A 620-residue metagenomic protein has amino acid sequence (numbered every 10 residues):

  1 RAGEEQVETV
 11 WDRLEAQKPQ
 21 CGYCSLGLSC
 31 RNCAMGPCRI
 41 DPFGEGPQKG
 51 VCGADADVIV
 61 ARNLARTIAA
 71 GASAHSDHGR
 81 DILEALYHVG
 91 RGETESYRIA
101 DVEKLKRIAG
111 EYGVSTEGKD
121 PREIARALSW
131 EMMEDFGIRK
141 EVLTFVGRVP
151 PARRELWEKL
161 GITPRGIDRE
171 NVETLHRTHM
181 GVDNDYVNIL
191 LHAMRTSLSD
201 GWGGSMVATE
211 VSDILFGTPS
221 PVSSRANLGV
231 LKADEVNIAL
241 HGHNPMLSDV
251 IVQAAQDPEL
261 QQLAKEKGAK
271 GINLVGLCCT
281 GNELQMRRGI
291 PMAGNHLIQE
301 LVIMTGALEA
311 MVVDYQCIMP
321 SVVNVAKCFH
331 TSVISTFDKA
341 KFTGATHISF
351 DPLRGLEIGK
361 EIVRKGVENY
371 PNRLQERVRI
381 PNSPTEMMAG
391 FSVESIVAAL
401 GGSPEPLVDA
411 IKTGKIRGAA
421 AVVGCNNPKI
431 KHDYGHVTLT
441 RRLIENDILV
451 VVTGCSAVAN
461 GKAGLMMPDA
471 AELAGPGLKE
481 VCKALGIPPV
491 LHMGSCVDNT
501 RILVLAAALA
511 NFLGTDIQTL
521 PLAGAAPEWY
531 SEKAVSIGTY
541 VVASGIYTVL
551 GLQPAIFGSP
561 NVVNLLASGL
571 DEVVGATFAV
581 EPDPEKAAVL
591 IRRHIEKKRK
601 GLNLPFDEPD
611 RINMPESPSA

Functional and structural regions predicted by a protein language model:
R1-A620: Anaerobic metallocofactor- and corrinoid-dependent redox/one-carbon enzyme cores, especially those from methanogenesis
